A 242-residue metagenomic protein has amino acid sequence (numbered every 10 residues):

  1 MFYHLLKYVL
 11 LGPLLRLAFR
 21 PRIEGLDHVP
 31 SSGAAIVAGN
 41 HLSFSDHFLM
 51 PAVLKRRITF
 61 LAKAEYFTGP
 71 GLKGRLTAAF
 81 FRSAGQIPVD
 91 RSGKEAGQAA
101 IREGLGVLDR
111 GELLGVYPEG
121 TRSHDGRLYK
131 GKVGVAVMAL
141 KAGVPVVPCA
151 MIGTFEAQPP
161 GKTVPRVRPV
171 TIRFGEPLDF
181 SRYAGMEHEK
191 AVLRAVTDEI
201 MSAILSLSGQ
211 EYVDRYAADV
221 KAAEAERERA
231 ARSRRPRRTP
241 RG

Functional and structural regions predicted by a protein language model:
M1-A18, G69-G85, V164-P169: Alpha-helical membrane-targeting segments
F2, Q98-G242: Non-catalytic C-terminal accessory region of glycerolipid acyltransferases and related lyso-lipid remodeling enzymes
R16, V29-K94: Catalytic core of membrane glycerolipid acyltransferases/transacylases, capturing the structured, soluble-facing
R16-I23, A96-Q98, F155-E156: Short gly/ser/thr-rich secondary-structure transition/capping motifs
P21, R56-R57, I87, G111 (+1 more regions): Secondary-structure boundary/capping positions in well-ordered alpha/beta enzyme cores
P21-L26, S45-H47, G74, I101-E103 (+2 more regions): A generic local structural motif
